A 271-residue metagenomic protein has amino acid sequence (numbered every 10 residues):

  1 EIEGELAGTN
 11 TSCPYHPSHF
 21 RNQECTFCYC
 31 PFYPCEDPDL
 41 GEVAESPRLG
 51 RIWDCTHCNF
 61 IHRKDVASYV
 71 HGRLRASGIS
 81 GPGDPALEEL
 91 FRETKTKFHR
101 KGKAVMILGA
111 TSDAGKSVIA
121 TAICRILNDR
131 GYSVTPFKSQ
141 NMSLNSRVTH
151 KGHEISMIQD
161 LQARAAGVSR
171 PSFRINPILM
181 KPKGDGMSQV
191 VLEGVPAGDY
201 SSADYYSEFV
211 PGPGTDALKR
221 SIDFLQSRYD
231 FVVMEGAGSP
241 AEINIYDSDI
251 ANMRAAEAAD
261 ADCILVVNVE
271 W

Functional and structural regions predicted by a protein language model:
E1-K97: Cysteine-centered metal-binding/redox modules
E93-W271: Flexible phosphate-sensing "switch/lid" loops adjacent to ATP/NTP-binding sites across phosphate-transfer
